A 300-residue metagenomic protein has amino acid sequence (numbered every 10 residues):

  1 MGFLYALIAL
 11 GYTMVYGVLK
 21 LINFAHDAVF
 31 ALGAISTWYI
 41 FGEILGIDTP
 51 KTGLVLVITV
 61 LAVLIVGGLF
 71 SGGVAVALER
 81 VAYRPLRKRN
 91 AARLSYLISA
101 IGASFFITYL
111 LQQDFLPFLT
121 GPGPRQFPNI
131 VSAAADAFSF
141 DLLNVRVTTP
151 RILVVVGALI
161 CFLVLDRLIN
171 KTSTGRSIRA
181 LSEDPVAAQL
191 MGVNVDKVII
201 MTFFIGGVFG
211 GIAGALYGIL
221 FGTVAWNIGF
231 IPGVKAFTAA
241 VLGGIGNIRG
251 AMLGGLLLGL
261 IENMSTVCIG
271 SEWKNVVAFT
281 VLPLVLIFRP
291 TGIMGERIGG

Functional and structural regions predicted by a protein language model:
M1-L4, L168-S173, I199-A239, N263-V276: Inter-helical junctions in multi-pass inner-membrane proteins, predominant in energy-converting antiporter-like
Y5-Y12, A25-I47, F209-Y217, F230-G243 (+2 more regions): Hydrophobic alpha-helical segments within and immediately flanking transmembrane helices of multi-pass membrane proteins
Y12-I35, N90-L94, T174-S177, V195 (+5 more regions): Short, non-helical or kinked segments that cap or interrupt transmembrane helices
L19-L21, H26-A77, G244, C268: Membrane-embedded helix boundary and interhelical linker motif in transport proteins
A28-L32, R84-Q112, G229-V241, G270-R289: Pore- or pathway-lining transmembrane helices of multi-pass membrane proteins that form conduits for solutes/ions
D48-S99, A103, L253-L258, E262 (+1 more regions): Alpha-helical transmembrane segments within multi-pass membrane transporters and channels
P85-L86, L94-K171, V198, M264 (+4 more regions): Transmembrane helix-bundle core of multi-pass membrane transporters and related energy-transducing complexes
L143-V224, I248-G254: Helix-loop-helix "hairpin" substructures at the membrane interface of multi-pass membrane proteins
